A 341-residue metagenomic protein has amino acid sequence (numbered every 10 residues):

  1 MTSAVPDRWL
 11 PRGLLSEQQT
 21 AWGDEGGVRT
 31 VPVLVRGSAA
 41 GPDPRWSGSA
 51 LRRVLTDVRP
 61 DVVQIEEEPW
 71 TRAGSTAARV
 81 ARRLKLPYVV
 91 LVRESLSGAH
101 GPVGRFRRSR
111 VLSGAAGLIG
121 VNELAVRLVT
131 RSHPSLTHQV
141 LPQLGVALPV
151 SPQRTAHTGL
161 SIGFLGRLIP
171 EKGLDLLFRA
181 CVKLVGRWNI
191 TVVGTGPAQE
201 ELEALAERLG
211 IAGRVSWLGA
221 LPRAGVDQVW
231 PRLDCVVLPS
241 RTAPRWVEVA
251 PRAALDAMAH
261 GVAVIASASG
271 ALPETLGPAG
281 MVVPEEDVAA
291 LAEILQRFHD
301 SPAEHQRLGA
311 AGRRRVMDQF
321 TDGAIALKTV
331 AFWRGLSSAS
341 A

Functional and structural regions predicted by a protein language model:
T2, R108-S151, L218: Donor nucleotide-sugar binding/catalytic pocket of nucleotide-sugar-dependent glycosyltransferases
P69-R72, L86-V103, A116-G117: A short, histidine- and acid-enriched strand-loop-helix "catalytic/donor-clamping" loop that lines the nucleotide-sugar
L160, F164-K183, P197-E203, A289: A conserved mid-protein helix/loop that constitutes part of the nucleotide-sugar donor-binding site
E203-A224: Nucleotide-activated donor-binding/catalytic signature segment of Leloir-type glycosyltransferases, i.e., the conserved
L238-L255, P273-E274: Nucleotide-sugar-dependent
A259, A263-A266: Short hydrophobic beta-strand element within catalytic cores of glycosyltransferases and related nucleotide-activated
A266, P278-A289, R297-P302: Conserved acidic donor-binding segment of nucleotide-sugar-dependent glycosyltransferases
R297, E304-Q319, K328-A331: A short, well-ordered alpha-helix in the C-terminal region of glycosyltransferases
